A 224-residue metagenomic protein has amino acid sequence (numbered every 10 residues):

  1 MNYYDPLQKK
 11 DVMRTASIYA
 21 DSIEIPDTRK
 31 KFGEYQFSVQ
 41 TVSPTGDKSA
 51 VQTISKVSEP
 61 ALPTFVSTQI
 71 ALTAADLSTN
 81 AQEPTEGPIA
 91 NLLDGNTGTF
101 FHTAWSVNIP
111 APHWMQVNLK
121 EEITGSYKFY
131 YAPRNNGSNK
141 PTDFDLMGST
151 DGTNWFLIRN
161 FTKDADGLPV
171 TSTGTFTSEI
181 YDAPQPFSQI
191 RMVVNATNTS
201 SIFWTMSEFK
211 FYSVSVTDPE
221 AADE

Functional and structural regions predicted by a protein language model:
N2-F32: Recognizes extended acidic, P/S/T-rich segments that occur within or adjacent to Ig-like beta-sandwich modules
D21-I25, M115, G174-E179: Short strand-edge motifs at loop-to-beta-strand transitions and within beta-strands of extracellular beta-rich domains
I25, Y35-V39, F129, L146 (+1 more regions): An aromatic-rich alpha-helical recognition segment common to small helix-rich domains
I25-T53: Beta-strand-rich modules
P26-E34, I123, D182-P186: Surface-exposed, short loops/turns at beta-strand junctions within beta-sandwich domains
V57-K120, N135-S138, K163, T217-E224: Disordered, acidic Ser/Thr/Pro-rich linker "stalks" and the adjacent N-terminal cap of the next globular domain
I123-N136, M192: A short beta-strand element within beta-rich, extracytoplasmic domains of secreted/secretory-pathway proteins
S138-E224: Trp- and acidic/polar-enriched beta-sheet ligand-binding modules for extracellular glycan and matrix recognition
